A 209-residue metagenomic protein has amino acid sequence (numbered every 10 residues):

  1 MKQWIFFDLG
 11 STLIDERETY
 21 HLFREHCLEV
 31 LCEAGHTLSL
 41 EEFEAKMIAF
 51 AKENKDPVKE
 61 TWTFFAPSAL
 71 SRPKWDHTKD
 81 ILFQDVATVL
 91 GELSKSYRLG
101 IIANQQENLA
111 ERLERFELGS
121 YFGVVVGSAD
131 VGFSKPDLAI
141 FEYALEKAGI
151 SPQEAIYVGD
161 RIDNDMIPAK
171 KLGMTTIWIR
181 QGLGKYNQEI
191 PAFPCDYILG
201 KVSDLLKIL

Functional and structural regions predicted by a protein language model:
M1-I5, A87, G91, Y97-L209: Asp-based, Mg2+/Mn2+-dependent phosphohydrolase catalytic module
M1-K95, A110-E111: N-terminal helical cap/lid subdomain that shapes the substrate entry/recognition surface in HAD-like hydrolases
